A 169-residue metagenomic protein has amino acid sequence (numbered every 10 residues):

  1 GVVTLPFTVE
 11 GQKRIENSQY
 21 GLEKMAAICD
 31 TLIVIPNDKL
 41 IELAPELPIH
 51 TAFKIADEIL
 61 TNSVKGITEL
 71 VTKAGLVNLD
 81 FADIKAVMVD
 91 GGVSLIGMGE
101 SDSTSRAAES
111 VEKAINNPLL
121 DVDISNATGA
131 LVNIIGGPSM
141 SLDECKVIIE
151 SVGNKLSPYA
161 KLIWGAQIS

Functional and structural regions predicted by a protein language model:
G1-S169: Tubulin/FtsZ superfamily GTPase core signature
